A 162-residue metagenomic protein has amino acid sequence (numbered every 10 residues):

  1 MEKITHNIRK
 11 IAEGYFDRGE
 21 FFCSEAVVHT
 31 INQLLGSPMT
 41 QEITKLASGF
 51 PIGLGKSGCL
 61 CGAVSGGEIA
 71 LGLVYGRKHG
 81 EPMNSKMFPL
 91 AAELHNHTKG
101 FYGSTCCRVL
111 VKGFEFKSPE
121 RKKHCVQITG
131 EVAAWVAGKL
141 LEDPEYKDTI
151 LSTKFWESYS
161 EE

Functional and structural regions predicted by a protein language model:
M1-G19: Polybasic, low-complexity association/targeting segments
M1-T5, I31-G49, G103-L110: Acidic-glycine-rich active-site phosphate/pyrophosphate-binding loop
C23-S24, C61: Active-site nucleophilic cysteine motif
L34-K45, L71-L90: Phosphate-handling active-site elements
T44, S48, S57, T153 (+1 more regions): Glycine-rich, charge-dense phosphate/pyrophosphate-binding loop(s) and the adjacent flexible "lid"/catalytic subdomain
F50-S85: Helix-adjacent hinge/juxtasegments
M87-E162: C-terminal binding/interaction regions
